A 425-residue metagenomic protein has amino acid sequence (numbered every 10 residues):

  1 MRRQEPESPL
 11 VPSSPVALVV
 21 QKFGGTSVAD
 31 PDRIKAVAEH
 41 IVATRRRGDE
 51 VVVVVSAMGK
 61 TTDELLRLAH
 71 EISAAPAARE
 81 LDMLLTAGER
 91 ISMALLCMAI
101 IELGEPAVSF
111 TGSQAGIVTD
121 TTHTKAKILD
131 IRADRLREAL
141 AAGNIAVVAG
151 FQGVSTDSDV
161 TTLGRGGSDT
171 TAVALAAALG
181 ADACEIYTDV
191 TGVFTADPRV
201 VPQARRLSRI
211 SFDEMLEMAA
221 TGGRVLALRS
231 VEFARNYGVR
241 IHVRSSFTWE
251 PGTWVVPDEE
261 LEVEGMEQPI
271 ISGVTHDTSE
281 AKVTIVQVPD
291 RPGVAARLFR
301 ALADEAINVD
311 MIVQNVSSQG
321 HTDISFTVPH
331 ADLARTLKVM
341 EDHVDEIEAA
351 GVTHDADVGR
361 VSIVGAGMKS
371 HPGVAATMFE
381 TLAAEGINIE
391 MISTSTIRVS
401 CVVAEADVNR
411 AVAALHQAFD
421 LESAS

Functional and structural regions predicted by a protein language model:
M1-V231, T327, V402-A404, F419 (+1 more regions): Nucleotide/pyrophosphate-binding catalytic subdomain
D49, E105, V239, I307 (+1 more regions): Short phosphate-binding/catalytic loops that engage adenosine nucleotides
V52, A183-Y187, I241-V243, D310-M311 (+1 more regions): Short hydrophobic alpha-helical runs that function as membrane-insertion/retention elements
C97, Y237-G238, H242-V243: Structured, non-catalytic alpha/beta "coupling" segments that mediate domain-domain communication and provide generic
A234: Acidic-aromatic/histidine active-site loop/patch
F247: Active-site phosphate/pyrophosphate-binding segments
G252-S425: A conserved regulatory-domain signal marking ACT and ACT-like small-molecule sensing domains and adjacent regulatory
